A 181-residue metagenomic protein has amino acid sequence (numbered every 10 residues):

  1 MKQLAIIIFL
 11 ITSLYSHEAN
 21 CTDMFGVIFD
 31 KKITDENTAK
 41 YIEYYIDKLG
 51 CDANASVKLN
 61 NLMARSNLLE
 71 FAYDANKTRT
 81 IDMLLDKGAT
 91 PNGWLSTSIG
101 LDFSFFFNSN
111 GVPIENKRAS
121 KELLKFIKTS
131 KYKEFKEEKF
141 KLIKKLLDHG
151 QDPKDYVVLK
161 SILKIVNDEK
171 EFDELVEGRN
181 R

Functional and structural regions predicted by a protein language model:
M1-E18: Classical Sec-dependent N-terminal signal peptides that target proteins to the secretory pathway
L10-Y15, L85, L147, N180: N-terminal regions of proteins, emphasizing targeting and processing segments when present
A19-K32, N54-F71, N92-K131, D155-K164: Ankyrin-repeat boundary/"N-cap" motif
D35-D47, N76-D86, F106-V112, N116 (+3 more regions): Ankyrin repeat structural motif
G50-C51, G88-A89, Q151: Ankyrin-repeat C-terminal turn/loop position
V158-R181: Terminal, low-structured helical/coil segments at or just beyond the last alpha-helical repeat
